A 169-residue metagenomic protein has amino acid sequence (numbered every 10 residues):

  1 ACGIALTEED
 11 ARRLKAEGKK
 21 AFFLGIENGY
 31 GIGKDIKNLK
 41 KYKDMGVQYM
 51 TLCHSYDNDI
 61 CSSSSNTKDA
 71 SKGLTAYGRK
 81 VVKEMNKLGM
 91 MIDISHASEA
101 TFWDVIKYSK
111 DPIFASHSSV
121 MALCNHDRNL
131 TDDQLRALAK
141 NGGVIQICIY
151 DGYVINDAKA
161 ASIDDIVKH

Functional and structural regions predicted by a protein language model:
A1-D69, N125-H169: N-terminal hydrophobic targeting/anchoring segments and the immediately downstream early-domain regions of hydrolases
L14-A16, K83, I106-K107: Solvent-exposed alpha-helices and their adjacent loops that cap or buttress functional pockets in soluble metabolic
M45-E99: Metal-dependent enolase-superfamily TIM-barrel catalytic cores that perform enediolate-based chemistry
V47-Y49, L88-M90, Y108-F114, K140-V144: Glycine-enriched alpha-helix->loop->beta-strand junction motifs that scaffold or abut catalytic
C53, S95, S116-S118, C148: Generic beta-strand/beta-sheet core signal
A76-E84, V120-D127, A139-V144: Short, basic, helix/turn surface patches
E99, K107-I113, H117-A139: Acidic, glycine-rich loop-and-beta core segments that form the ion-binding/anion-interacting portion of active sites
